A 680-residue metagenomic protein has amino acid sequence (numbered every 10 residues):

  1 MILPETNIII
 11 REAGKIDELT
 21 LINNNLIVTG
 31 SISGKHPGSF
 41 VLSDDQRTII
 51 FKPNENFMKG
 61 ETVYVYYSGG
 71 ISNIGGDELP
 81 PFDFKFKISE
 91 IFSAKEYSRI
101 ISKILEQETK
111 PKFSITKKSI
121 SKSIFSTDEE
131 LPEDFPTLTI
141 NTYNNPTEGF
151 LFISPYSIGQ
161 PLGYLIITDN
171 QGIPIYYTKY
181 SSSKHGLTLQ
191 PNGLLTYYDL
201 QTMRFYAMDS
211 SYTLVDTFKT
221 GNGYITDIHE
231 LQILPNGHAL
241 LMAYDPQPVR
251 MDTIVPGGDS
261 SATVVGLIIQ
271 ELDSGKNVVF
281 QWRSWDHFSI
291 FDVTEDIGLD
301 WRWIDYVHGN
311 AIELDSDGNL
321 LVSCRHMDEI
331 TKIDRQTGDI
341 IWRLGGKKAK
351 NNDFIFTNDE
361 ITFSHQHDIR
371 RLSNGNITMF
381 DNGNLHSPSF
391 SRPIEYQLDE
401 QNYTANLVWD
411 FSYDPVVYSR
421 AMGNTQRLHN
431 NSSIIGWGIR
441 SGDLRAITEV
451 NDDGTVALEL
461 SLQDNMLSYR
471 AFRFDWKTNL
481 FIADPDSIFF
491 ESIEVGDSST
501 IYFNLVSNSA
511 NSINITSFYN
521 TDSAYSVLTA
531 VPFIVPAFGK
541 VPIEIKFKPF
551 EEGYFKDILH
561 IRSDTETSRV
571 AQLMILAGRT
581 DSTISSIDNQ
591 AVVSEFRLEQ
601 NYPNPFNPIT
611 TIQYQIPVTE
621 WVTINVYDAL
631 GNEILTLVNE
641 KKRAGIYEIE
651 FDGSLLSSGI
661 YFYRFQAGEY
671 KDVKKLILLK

Functional and structural regions predicted by a protein language model:
M1-I101: Acidic, low-complexity Ser/Thr/Gly/Pro-rich repeat segments typical of extracellular/periplasmic and surface-exposed
F92-D484: Histidine-/acidic-rich catalytic cores in large beta-rich domains
E130-T139, D475-S492, L576-N601: Residue-level detector of functionally pivotal "anchor" positions at catalytic/ligand-binding pockets or at interdomain
K477-N508, F547-E552, R579: Beta-sheet-dominated interaction scaffolds and their linkers
D486, A510-E544: Surface-exposed binding patches on compact interaction domains or structured appendages
E551-R579: Terminal connector regions
S585-Y602, F606-V626, E648-F651: Glycine-centered coil/turn sites that cap beta-strands in beta-rich domains
V638-E669: Short, surface-exposed loop/turn motifs with a glycine/proline- and acidic-biased composition
